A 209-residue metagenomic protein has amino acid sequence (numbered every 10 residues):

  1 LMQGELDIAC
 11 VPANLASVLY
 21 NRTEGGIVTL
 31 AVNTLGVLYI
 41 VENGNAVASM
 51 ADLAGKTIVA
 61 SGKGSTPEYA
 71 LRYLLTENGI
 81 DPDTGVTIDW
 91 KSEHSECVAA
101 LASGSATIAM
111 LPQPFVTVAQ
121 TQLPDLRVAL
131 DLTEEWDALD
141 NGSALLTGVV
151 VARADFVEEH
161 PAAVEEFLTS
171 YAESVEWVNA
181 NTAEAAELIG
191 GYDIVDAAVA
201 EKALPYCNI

Functional and structural regions predicted by a protein language model:
L1-D83, T87-K91, S105-Q113, D125-L132: Short, glycine-/small- and polar/acidic-enriched structural segments that line small-molecule recognition paths
A13-L15, T23, D89, E93-I189: Pocket-lining segment of extracytoplasmic ligand-binding domains
S17-V18, G36, T117-V118, V195 (+1 more regions): Short secondary-structure capping/turn micro-motifs that flank functional sites
D52-K56, S170, C207-N208: Flexible glycine/proline-enriched surface loops and loop-helix/loop-strand junctions
G55-K56, A100, L188, A203: Generic alpha-helical secondary-structure signal
Q120-T121, A183-I209: An extracytoplasmic/periplasmic, membrane-proximal ligand-sensing/linker region
